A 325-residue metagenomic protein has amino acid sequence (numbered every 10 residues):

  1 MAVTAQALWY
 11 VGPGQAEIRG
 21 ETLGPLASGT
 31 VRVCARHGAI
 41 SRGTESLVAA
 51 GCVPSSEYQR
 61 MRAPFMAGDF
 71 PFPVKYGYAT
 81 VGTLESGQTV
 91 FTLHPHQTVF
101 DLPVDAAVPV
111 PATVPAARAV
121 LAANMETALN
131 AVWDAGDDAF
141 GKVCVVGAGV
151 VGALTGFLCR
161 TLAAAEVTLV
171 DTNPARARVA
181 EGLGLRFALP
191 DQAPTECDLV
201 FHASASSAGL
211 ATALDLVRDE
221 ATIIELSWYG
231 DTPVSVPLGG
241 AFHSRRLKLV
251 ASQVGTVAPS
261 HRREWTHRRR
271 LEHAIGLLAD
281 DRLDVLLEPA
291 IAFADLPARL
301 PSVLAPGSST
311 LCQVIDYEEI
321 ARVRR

Functional and structural regions predicted by a protein language model:
A2-V3, W265-R325: C-terminal hydrophobic helical "lid"/dimerization subdomain of Rossmann-like NAD(P)H-dependent oxidoreductases
G12-G14, A27: Residue-level recognition of beta-strand termini and adjacent short loop/turns
G24-I40, V48-P95: Glycine-rich beta-strand-centered segment in the early N-terminal region that forms part of a ligand/cofactor-binding
T92-V104: A structural motif shared across PLP-dependent enzymes of the aminotransferase-like
P115-P190: Mid-domain Rossmann-like dinucleotide-binding core that forms the NAD(H)/NADP(H) cofactor-binding site
R178, L183-V250: Glycine-rich cofactor phosphate-binding loops and adjacent beta1-alpha1 units of small-molecule cofactor enzyme domains
P237-L287: C-terminal substrate-binding/catalytic core of Rossmann-like NAD(P)-dependent dehydrogenases/reductases
